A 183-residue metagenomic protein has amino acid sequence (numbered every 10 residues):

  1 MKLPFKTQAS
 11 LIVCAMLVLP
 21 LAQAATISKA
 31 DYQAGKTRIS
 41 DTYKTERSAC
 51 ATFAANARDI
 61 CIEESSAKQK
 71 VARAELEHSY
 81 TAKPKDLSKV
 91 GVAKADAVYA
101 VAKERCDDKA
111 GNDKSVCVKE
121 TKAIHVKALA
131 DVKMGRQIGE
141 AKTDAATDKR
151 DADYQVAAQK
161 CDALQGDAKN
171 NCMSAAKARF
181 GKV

Functional and structural regions predicted by a protein language model:
M1-L11: Bacterial N-terminal signal peptides that target proteins for export
L3-P4, Q23-V183: Mitochondrial intermembrane space
A15-L17: Repetitive helical segments and hydrophobic/amphipathic motifs
L19-L21: N-terminal signal peptide c-region/cleavage motif recognized by signal peptidases
